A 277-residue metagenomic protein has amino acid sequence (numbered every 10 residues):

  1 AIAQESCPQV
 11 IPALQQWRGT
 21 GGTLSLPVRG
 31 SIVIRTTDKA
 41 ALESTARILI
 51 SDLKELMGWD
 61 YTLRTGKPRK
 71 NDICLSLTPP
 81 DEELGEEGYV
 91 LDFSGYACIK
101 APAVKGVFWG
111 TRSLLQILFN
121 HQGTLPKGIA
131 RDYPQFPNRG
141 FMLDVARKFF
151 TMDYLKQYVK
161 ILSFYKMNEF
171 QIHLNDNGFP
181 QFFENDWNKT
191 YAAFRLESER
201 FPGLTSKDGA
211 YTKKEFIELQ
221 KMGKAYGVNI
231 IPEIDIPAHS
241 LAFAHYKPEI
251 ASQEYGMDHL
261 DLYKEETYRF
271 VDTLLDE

Functional and structural regions predicted by a protein language model:
I2-P134: Acidic, contiguous N-terminal accessory segments
E82-E277: Feature activates predominantly on carbohydrate-active enzymes
